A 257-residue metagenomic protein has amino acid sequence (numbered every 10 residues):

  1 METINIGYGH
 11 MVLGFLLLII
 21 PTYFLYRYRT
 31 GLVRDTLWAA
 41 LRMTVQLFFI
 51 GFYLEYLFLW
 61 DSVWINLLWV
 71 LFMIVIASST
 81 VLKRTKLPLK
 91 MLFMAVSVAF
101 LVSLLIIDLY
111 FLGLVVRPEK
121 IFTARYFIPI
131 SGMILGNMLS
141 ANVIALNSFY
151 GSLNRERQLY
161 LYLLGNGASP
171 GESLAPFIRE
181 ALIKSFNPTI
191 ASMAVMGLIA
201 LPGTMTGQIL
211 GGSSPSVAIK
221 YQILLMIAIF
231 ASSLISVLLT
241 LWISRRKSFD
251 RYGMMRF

Functional and structural regions predicted by a protein language model:
I4-L17, W60-V75: Structural signature of hydrophobic alpha-helical transmembrane segments
I6, H10-G14, I65, L87 (+1 more regions): Loop-to-helix entry region at the N-terminal start of transmembrane alpha-helices in multi-pass membrane transporters
T22-G31, A77-P88: C-terminal ends of transmembrane helices
G31-V70: Loop-to-helix transition at the N-terminal end of transmembrane alpha-helices
S148-A181: Short cytoplasmic-facing helical segments at TM-TM junctions of multi-pass membrane proteins
P170-I199: Transmembrane alpha-helices
A191-S216, K220, S236: Non-cytoplasmic
S216-I219, I223-R245: Hydrophobic alpha-helical transmembrane segments of polytopic membrane proteins
